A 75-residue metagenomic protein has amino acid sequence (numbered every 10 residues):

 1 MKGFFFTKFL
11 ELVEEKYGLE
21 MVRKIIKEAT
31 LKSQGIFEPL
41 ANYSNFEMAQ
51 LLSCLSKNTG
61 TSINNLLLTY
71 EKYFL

Functional and structural regions predicted by a protein language model:
M1-F4, K27: An N-terminal assembly and electron-transfer interface module characteristic of large anaerobic redox and radical
G3-E14, S33: N-terminal, charged low-complexity regulatory/assembly segments
L19-L75: N-terminal, charged amphipathic alpha-helical interaction modules
